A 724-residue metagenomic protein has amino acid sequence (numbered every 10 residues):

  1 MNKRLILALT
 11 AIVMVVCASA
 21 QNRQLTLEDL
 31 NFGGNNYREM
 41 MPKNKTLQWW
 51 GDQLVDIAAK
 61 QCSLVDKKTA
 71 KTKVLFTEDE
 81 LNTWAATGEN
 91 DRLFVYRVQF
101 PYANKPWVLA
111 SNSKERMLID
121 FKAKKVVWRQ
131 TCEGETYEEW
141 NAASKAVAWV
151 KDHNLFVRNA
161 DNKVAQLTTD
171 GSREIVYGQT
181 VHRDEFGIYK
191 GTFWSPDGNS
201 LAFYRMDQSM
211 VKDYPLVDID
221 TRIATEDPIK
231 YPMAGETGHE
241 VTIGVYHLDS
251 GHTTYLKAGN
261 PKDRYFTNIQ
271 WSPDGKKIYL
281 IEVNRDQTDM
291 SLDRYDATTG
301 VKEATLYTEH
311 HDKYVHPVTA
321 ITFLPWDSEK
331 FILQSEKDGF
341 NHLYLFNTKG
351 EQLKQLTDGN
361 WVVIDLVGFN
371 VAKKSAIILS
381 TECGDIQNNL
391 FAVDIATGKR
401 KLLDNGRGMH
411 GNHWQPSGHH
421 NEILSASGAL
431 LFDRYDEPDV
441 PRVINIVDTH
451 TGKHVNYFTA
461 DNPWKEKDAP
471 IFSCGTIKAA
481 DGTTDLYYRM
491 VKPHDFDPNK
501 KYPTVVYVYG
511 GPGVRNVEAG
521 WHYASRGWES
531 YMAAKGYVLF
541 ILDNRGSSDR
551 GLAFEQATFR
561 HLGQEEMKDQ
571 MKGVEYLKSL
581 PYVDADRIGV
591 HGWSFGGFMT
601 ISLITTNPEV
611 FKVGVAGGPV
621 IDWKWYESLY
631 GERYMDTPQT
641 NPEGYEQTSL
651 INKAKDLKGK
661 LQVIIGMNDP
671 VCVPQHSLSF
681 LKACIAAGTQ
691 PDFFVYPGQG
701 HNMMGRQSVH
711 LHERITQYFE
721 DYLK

Functional and structural regions predicted by a protein language model:
M1-L5, K724: Positively charged n-region of N-terminal signal peptides that target proteins for export
N2, A11, A146, Y189-T192 (+7 more regions): Residue-level detector of secondary-structure boundary/capping sites
L7, A20-S417, A429-L430, V440: Beta-propeller folds
A11-S19: Hydrophobic h-region of N-terminal signal peptides that target proteins for export in Gram-negative bacteria
D213, Q415-K724: Serine-hydrolase catalytic core recognition
